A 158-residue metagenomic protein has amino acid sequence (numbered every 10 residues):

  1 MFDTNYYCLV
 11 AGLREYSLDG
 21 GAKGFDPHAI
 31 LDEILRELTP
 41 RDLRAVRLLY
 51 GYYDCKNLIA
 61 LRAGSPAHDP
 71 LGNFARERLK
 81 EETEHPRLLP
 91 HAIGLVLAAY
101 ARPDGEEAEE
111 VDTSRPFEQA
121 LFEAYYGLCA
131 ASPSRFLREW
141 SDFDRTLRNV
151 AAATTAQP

Functional and structural regions predicted by a protein language model:
M1-P158: N-terminal domain-start signal
